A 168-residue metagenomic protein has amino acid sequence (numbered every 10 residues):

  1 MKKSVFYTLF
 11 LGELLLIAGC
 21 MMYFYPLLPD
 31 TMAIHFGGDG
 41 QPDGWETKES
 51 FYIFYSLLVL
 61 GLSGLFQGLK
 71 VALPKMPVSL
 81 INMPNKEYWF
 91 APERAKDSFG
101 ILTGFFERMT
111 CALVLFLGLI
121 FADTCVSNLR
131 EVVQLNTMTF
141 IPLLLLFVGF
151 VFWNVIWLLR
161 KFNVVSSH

Functional and structural regions predicted by a protein language model:
M1-L14, G100-G104: Alpha-helical transmembrane segments and their helix-start/interface "positive-inside/aromatic belt" motifs in integral
G12, T47-L69, F140-V148: Alpha-helical transmembrane segments
M22-I53: Active-site and channel-lining beta-strand-loop segments that bind or position nucleotide-derived/phosphorylated
L27-L28, G64-K86, V155-F162: Membrane-water interface of transmembrane alpha-helices
Y52, D123, S127-H168: Alpha-helical transmembrane segments and their immediate juxtamembrane interface regions
M76-D97, S167-H168: Juxtamembrane inter-helical linkers in multi-pass membrane proteins
R94-L113: Loop-to-transmembrane boundary segments
R108-N128: Alpha-helical transmembrane segments and their membrane-interface junctions in multi-pass membrane proteins
